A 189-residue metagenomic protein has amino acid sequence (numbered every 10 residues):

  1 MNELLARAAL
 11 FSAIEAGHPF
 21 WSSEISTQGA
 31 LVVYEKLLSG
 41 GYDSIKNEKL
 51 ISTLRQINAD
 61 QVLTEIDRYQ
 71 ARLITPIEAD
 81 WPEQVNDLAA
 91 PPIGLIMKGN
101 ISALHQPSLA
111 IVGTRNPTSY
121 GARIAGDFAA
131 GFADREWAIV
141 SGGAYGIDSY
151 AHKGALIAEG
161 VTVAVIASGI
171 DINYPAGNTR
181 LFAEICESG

Functional and structural regions predicted by a protein language model:
M1, L73-G189: Glycine-biased, small-residue-rich flexible motifs in mid-sequence functional cores and linkers
M1-D80: Short, small/acidic-rich helices and loops at N termini and domain boundaries of DNA replication/processing enzymes
